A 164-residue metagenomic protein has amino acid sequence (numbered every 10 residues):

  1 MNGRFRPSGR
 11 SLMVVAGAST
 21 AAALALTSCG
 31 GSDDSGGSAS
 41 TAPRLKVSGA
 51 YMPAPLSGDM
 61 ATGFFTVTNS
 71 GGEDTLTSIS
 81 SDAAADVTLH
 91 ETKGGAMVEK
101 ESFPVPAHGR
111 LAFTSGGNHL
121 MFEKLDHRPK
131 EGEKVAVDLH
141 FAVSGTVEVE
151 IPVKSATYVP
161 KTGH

Functional and structural regions predicted by a protein language model:
N2-A16: Bacterial N-terminal signal peptides that target proteins for export
R4, S35-G36, H140: Intrinsic disorder/low-complexity detector
G17-A22: Hydrophobic helical h-region of N-terminal Sec-dependent signal peptides in bacterial secretory/periplasmic proteins
A25-S28: C-terminal motif of bacterial Sec signal peptides marking the signal peptidase cleavage site
G30-D33: Bacterial signal peptide processing site
A39-V143, V147-H164: Compact, glycine-rich, soluble single-domain proteins
